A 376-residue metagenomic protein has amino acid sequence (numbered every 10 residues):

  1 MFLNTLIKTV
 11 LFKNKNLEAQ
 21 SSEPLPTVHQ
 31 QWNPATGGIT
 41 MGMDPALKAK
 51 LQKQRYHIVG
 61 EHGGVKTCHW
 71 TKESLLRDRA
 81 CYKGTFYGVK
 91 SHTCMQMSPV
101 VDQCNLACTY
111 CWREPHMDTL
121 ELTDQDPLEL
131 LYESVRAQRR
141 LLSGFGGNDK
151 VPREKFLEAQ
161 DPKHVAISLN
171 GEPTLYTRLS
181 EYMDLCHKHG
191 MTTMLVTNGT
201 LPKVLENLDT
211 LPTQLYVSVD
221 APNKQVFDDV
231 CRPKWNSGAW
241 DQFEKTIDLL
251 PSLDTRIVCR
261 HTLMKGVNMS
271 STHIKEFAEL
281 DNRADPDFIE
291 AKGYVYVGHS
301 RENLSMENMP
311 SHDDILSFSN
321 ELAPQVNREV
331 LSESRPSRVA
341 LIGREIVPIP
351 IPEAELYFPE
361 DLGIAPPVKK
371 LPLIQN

Functional and structural regions predicted by a protein language model:
F2-Y110, E114-T119, T123-R136, R140 (+1 more regions): Flexible, acidic/Gly-rich N-terminal and inter-domain linker regions that tether and position cofactor-handling modules
I39-G42, A46, K50-R55, P310 (+2 more regions): C-terminal accessory extensions appended to soluble enzyme cores
V89-N105, R283-G293, I315-E321: Short, solvent-exposed linear motifs at loop/edge-of-secondary-structure regions
H92, Q160-P162, S334-R338: Short Gly/Ser/Thr- and Asp/Glu-enriched loop/turn motifs at secondary-structure junctions
C104-A107, K224, Y296, I349: Short, acidic Gly/Pro/Ser/Thr-rich loop/turn segments
L130-A159: Short Fe-S-cluster ligation motifs
S134, Q138, L142, I247-L250 (+2 more regions): Hydrophobic, Leu/Ile/Phe/Ala-enriched alpha-helical segments that form helix-helix packing faces
N148-D313, E321: Conserved AdoMet/S-adenosylmethionine-binding subsite of the radical SAM
